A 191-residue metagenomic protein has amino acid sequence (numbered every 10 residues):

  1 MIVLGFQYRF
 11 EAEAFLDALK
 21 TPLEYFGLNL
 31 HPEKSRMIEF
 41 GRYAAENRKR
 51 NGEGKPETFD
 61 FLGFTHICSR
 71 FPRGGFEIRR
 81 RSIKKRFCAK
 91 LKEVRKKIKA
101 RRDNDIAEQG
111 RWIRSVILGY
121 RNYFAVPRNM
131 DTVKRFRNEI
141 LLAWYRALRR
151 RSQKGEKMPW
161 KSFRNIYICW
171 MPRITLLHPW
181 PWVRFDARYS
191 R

Functional and structural regions predicted by a protein language model:
M1-R191: Non-catalytic terminal/accessory segments
